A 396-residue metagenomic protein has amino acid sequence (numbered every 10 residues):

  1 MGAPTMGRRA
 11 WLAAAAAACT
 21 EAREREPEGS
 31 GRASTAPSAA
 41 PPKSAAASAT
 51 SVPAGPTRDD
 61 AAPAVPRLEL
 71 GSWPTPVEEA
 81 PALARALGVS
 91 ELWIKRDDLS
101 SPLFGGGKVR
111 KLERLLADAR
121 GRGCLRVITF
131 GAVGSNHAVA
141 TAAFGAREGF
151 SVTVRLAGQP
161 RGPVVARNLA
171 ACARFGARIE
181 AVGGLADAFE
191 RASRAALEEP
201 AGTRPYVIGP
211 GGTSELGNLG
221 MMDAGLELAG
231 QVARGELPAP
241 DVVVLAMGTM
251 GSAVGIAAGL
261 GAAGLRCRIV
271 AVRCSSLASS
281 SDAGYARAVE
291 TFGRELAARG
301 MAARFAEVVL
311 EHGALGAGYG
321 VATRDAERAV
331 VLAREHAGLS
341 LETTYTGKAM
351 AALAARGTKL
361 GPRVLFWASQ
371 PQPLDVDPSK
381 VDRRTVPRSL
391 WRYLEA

Functional and structural regions predicted by a protein language model:
M1-A15: N-terminal secretory signal peptides and thylakoid transit peptides that target proteins across membranes
G2-A3, A17, R32, A47: Low-complexity intrinsically disordered segments
G7, S30, A40, S44-A45 (+3 more regions): A generic alpha-helix propensity feature with a strong bias for hydrophobic helices
A13-A14, E28-S30, P37, E113 (+1 more regions): Intrinsically disordered, low-complexity segments enriched in polar/charged small residues
A14-A17, A86: Residues within well-ordered alpha-helical secondary structure of globular protein domains
C19-R23: Bacterial signal peptide processing site
E24-S51: Low-complexity, Pro/Ser/Thr
V52-A396: PLP-dependent amino-acid enzyme catalytic core
